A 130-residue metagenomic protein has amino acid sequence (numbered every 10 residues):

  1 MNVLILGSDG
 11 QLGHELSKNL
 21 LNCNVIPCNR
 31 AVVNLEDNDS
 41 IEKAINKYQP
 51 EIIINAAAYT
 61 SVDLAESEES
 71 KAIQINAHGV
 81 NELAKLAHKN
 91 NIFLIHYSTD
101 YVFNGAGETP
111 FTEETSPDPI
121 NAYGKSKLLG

Functional and structural regions predicted by a protein language model:
N2, N24, Q49-E51, F93: Structural signature of beta-strand start/N-cap positions in the alpha/beta core of ABC transporter nucleotide-binding
N2-L20: N-terminal Rossmann NAD(P)H-binding glycine-rich loop of SDR-like oxidoreductase domains
L6, C28, I53-A57, L94-T99: SDR active-site strand-loop-helix element
L21-K43: Adenosine-cofactor binding site in Rossmann-like domains, unifying the SAM/SAH pocket of S-adenosylmethionine-dependent
N38-I75: NAD(P)H-binding glycine-rich loop region in Rossmannoid oxidoreductase-like domains and their noncatalytic homologs
Y59-V62, S67, D100-I120: Active-site "gating" loop of Rossmann-like NAD(P)-dependent oxidoreductase/epimerase domains
S67-I95: NAD(P)-cofactor binding segment of oxidoreductase domains
D118-G130: Active-site Tyr-X1-5-Lys
